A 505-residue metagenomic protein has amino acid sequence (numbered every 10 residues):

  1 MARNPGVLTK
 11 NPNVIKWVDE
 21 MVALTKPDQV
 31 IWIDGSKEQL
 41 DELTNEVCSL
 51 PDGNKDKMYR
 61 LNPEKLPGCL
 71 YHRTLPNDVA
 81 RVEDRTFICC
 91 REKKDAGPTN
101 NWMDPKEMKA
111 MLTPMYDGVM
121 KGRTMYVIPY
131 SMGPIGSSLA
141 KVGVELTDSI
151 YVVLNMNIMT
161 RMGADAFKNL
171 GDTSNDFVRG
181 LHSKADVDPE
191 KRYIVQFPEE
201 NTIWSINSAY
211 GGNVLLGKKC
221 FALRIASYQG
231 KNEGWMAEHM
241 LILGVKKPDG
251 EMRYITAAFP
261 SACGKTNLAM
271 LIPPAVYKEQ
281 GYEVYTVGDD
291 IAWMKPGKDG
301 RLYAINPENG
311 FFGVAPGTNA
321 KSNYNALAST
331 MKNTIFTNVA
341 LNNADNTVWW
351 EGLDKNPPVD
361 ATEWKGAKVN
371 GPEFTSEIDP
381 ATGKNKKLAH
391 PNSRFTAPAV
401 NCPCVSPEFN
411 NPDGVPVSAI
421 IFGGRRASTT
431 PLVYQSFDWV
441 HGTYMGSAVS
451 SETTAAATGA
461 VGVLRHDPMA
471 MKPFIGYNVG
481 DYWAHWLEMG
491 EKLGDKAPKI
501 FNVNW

Functional and structural regions predicted by a protein language model:
M1-S174: N-terminal accessory targeting/assembly segments
N54-D56, L61-L66, R73-L75, M108 (+5 more regions): Conserved NTP phosphate-binding and transfer environment spanning the P-loop NTPase/kinase superfamily
K106-L139, W204-A226, K384-A397: Extended, Lys/Arg-enriched charged tracts that mediate electrostatic binding to polyanionic substrates
S174-H239: Charged, amphipathic alpha-helical linker segments immediately N-terminal to NTP-binding catalytic cores
G234-A237, L243-M252: Phosphate-binding P-loop
M252-Y277: Glycine-rich phosphate-binding P-loop
E279-P296: Short beta-strand-centered segment that lines the nucleotide-binding/catalytic pocket of NTP-utilizing
D299-F311: A short alpha/beta connector and helix-capping loop motif
